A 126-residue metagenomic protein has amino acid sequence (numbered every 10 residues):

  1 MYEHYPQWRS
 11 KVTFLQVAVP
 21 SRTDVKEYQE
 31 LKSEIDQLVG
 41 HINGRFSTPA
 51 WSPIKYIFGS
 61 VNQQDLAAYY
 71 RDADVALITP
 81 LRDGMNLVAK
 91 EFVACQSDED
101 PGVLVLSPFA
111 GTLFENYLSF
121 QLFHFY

Functional and structural regions predicted by a protein language model:
Y2-H4, W8-T13, R71-Y126: Catalytic binding pocket for nucleotide-activated donors in carbohydrate/polymer assembly enzymes
A18-Q64: Nucleotide-activated donor-binding/catalytic signature segment of Leloir-type glycosyltransferases, i.e., the conserved
S21-V25, Q63-D65, G84-L87, T112-F114: Flexible loop/turn segments at secondary-structure boundaries
V25-E30, Y69, N116-S119: Short aromatic-enriched loop/helix-cap "lid" or pocket-rim segments at secondary-structure transitions that line
Y28, Y56, Y69-Y70, F92: Aromatic side chains
N62-A73: Short acidic alpha-helix that forms the nucleotide-activated donor recognition element in Leloir-type transferases
